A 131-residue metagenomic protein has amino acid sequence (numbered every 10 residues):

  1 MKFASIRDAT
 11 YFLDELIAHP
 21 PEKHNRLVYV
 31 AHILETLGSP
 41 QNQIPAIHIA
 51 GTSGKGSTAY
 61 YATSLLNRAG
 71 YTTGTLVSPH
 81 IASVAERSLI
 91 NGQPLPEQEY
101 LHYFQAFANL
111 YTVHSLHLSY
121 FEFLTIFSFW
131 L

Functional and structural regions predicted by a protein language model:
M1-G51, T58-Y71, L76, T112: Short functional linear segments
H32-E35, P40-N42, R68-L131: ATP-dependent carboxylate-amine ligase catalytic core
G54-K55, I81: Short active-site-proximal "capping" loops at secondary-structure junctions
